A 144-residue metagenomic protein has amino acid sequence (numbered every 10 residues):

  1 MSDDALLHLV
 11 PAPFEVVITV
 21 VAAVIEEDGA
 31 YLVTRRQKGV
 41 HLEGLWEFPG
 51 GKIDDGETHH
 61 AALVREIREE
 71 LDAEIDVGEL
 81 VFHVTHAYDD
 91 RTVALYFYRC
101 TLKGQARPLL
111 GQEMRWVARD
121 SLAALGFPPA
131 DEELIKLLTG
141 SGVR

Functional and structural regions predicted by a protein language model:
S2, E57, A62-V64, R68 (+3 more regions): HhH-family (HhH-GPD) DNA N-glycosylase catalytic core used in base-excision repair
L7-Y31, K52: Conserved N-terminal beta-strand and adjoining loop/helix that marks the start of the Nudix/MutT-like hydrolase domain
V10-P11, V81-A87: Short, solvent-exposed loop/turn elements at beta->coil junctions and helix N-caps that rim active or binding pockets
T19-V21, G29, V93-Y96, Q112: Change "...and in nucleic-acid phosphodiester-cleaving endonucleases..." to "...and in nucleic-acid processing enzymes
I25-E26, V33, C100, W116: Conserved hydrophobic "DFG−1" position in protein kinase catalytic cores
A30-E69: Conserved Nudix-box catalytic region and its N-terminal flanking loop in Nudix hydrolases and closely related
E74-D76, V84-R107, R115, R119: Active-site-adjacent beta-strand/loop module that shapes the phosphate/pyrophosphate-binding cleft
R99, R107-L138: NUDIX/MutT-family hydrolases
